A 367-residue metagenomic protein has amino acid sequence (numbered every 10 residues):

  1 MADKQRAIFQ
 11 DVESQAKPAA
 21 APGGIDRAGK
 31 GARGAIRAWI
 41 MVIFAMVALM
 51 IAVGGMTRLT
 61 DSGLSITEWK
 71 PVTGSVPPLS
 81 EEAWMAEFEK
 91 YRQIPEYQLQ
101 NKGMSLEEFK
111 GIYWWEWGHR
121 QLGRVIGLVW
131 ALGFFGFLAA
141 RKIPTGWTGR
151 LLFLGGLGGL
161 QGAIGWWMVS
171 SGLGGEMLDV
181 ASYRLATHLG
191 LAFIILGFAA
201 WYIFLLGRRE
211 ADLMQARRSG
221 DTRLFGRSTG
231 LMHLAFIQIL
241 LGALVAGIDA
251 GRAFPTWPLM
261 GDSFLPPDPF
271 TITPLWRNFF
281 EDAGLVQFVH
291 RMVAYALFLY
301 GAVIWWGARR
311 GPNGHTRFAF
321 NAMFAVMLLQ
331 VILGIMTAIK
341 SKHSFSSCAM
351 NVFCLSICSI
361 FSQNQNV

Functional and structural regions predicted by a protein language model:
D3-A32, R208-F225: Membrane-interfacial, low-structure loops and terminal tails that flank and connect transmembrane helices in multi-pass
I36-V76, L234-A246: N-terminal signal-anchor transmembrane alpha helix
V42, M46-V53, G149-V169, G230-Q238 (+1 more regions): Small-polar-interrupted transmembrane alpha-helices in polytopic inner-membrane proteins
T57-E68, G162-L185, V245-P255, V331-L355: Interfacial helix-loop-helix junctions of multi-pass membrane proteins
K90-L128, N278-L297: Individual transmembrane alpha-helix segments
I126-L132, G190-G207, A296-V303, C354-V367: Hydrophobic cores of alpha-helical transmembrane segments in multi-pass inner/ER membrane proteins, independent
A139-F153, W305-M323: Membrane-interface helix-loop-helix junctions at transmembrane boundaries of multi-pass membrane enzymes, predominantly
L240-A296, A302, W306: Membrane-interfacial catalytic/cofactor-binding modules of polytopic membrane enzymes
